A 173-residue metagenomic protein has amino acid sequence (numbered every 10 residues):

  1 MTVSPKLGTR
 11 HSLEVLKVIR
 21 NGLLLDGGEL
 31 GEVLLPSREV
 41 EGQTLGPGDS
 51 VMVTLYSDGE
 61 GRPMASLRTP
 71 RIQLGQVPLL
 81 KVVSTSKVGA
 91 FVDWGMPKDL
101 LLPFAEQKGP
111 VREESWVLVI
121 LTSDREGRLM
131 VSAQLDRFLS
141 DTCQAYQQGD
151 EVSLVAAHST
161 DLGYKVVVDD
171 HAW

Functional and structural regions predicted by a protein language model:
M1-W173: Single-stranded RNA-binding regions, centering on S1/OB-family and related RNA-binding modules
